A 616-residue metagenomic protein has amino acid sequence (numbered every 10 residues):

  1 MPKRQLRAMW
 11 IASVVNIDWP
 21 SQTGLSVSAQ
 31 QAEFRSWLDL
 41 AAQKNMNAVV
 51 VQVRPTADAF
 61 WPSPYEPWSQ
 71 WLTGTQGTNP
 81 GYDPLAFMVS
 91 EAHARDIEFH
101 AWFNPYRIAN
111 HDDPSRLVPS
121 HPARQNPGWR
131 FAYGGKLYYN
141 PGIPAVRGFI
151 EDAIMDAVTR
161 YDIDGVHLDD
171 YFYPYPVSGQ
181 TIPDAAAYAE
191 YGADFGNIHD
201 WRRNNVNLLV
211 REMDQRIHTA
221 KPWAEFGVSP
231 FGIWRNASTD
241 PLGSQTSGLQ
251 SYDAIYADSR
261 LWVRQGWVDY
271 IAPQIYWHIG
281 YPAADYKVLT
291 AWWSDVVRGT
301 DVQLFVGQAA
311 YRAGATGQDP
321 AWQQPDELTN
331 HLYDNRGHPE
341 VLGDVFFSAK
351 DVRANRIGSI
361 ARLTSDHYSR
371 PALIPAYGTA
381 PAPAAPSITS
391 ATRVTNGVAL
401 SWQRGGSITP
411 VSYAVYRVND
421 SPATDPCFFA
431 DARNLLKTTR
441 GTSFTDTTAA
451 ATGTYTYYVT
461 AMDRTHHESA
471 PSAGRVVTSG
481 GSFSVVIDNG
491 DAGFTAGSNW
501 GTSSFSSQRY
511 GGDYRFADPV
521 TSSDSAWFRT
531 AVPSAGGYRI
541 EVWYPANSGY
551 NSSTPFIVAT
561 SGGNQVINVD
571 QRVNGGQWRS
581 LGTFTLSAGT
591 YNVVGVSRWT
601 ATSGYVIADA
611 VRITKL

Functional and structural regions predicted by a protein language model:
A12-A32, A101, Y106-R160, D253-A257: Active-site-adjacent "subsite" loops/lids of carbohydrate-active enzymes
A32-D58: Catalytic domains of carbohydrate-active enzymes, especially glycoside hydrolases
A193-L242, T246-G317: Glycoside hydrolase catalytic-domain groove-lining segments
Y256-R260, R264-P282, V296-A380: Substrate-binding cleft of secreted/luminal carbohydrate-active enzymes
L363-T409, H466-G481: Pro/Thr/Ser/Gly-rich low-complexity, intrinsically disordered linker/stalk tracts
S412-T452: Recognizes extended acidic, P/S/T-rich segments that occur within or adjacent to Ig-like beta-sandwich modules
D446-E468: Beta-strand-rich modules
G595-Y605: Short beta-strand-plus-loop segments that form exposed binding edges in beta-rich domains
